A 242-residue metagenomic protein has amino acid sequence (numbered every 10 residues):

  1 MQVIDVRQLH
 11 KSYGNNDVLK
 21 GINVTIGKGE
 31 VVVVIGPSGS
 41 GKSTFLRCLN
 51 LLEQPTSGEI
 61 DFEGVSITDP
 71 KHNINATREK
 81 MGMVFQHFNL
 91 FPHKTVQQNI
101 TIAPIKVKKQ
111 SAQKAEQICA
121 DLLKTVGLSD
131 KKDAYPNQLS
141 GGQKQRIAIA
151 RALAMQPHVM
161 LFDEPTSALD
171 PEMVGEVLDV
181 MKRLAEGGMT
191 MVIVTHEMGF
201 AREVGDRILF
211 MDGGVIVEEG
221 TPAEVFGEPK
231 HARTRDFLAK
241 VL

Functional and structural regions predicted by a protein language model:
M1-Q2, L242: Absolute protein N-terminus
Q2-P222: ABC family nucleotide-binding domain
D212-G213, V217-L242: C-terminal boundary and immediately downstream tail of ABC-type ATPase nucleotide-binding domains
